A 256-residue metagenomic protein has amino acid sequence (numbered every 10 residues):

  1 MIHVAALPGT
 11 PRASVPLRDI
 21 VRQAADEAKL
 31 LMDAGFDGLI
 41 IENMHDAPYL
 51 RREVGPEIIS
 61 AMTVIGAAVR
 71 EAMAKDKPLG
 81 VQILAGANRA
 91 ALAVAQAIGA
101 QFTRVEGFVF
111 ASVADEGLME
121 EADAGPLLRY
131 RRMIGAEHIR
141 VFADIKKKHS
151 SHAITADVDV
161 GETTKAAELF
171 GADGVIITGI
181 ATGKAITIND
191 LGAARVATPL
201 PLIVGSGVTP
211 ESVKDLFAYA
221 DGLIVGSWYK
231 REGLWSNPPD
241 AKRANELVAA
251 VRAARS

Functional and structural regions predicted by a protein language model:
M1-I2, L39-I41, L79-I83, R104-V105 (+4 more regions): Hydrophobic faces of well-ordered beta-strands that scaffold small-molecule active sites in alpha/beta enzyme cores
I2-D26, L79-A87, A143-G161, I203-V204 (+1 more regions): Active-site mouth loops of central-metabolism enzymes
V4-L7, R89, A93-F170, S256: Conserved anion-binding
R18, G86-G99, T163, A194-V225: Catalytic cores of alpha/beta
R22-G107, A254-R255: Active-site beta->alpha loop and helix N-cap motifs at the rims of alpha/beta catalytic domains
L31, L39, T103, A167 (+4 more regions): Conserved, mostly hydrophobic/aromatic
G35-A61, F110-G117, A172-I188, E232-L234: Glycine-rich, proline-tolerant flexible connector loops at the mouths of alpha/beta enzymes
L50-V81, E121-A143, I186-T209, K242-S256: Alpha-helix-loop-beta-strand connector modules within alpha/beta enzyme cores
